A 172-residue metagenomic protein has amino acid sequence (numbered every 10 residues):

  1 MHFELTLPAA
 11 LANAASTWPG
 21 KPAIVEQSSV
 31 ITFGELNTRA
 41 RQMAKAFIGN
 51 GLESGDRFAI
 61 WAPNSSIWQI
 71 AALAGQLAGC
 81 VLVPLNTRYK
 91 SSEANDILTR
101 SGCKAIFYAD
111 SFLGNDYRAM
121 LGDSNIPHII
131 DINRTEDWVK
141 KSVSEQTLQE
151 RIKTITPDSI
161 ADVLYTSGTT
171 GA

Functional and structural regions predicted by a protein language model:
F3-E4, P8, A12, P22-S65 (+3 more regions): Conserved AMP-binding/adenylate-forming core of the ANL superfamily
P19, E145-Y165, A172: Conserved pre-ATP/AMP-binding loop-to-beta segment of ANL
D56, Y89-G122, V143: Conserved ATP-dependent adenylate/AMP-binding module captured primarily in the ANL superfamily
F58, G75, I106, I160 (+1 more regions): Conserved S/T- and glycine-rich ATP-binding loop of Class I adenylate-forming
A72-A78, R100: Short hydrophobic alpha-helices that are characteristic scaffold elements of the AMP-binding
F112-P157: ANL superfamily adenylate-forming
